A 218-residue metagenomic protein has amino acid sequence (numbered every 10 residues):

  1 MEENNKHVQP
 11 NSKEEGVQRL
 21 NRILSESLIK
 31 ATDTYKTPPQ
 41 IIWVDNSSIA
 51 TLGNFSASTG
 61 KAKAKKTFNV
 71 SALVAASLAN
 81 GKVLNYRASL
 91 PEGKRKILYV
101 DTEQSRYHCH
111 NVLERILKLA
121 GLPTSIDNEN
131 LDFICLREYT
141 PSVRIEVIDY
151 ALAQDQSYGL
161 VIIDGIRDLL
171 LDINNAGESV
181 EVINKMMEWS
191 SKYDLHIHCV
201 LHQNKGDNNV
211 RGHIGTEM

Functional and structural regions predicted by a protein language model:
M1-E14: Interdomain "pre-motor" coupling segment immediately N-terminal to P-loop NTPase/helicase cores
S12-I116: The Walker A/P-loop phosphate-binding site
I42-N46, V83-R87, E146-D149, I183-M186 (+1 more regions): A generic local structural motif
A50, A88-G93, P123-I126, A153-D155 (+2 more regions): Conserved catalytic network of the ASCE P-loop NTPase/AAA+ motor domain
A57-S58, K63, F68, D168 (+1 more regions): Phosphate-binding/switch region of NTP-binding enzymes
A75, A79, E114, D149-A153 (+1 more regions): Surface-exposed alpha-helical segments enriched in charged/polar residues
S77, G81-K82, A120, L170 (+1 more regions): A generic secondary-structure signal for well-formed alpha-helical elements
P91-N174, E181: Conserved inter-motif catalytic segment of the P-loop NTP-binding fold
